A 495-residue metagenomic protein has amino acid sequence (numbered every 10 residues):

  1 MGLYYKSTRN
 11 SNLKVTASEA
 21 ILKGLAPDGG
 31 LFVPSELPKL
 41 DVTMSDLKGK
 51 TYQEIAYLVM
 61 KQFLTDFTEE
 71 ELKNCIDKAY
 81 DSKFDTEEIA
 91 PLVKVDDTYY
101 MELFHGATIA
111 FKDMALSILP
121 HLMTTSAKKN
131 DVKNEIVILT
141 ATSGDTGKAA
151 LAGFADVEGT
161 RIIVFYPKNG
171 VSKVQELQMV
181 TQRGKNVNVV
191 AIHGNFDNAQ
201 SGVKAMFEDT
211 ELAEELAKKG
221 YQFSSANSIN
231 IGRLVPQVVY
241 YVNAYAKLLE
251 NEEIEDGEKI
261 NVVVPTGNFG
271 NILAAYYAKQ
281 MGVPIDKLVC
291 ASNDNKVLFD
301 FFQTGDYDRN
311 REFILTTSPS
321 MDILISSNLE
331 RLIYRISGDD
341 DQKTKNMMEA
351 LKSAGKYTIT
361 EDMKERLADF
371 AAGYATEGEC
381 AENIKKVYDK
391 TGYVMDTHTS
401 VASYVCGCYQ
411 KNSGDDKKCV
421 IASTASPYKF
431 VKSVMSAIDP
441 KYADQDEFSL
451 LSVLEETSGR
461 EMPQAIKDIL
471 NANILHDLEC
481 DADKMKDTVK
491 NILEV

Functional and structural regions predicted by a protein language model:
M1-V495: PLP-dependent amino-acid enzyme catalytic core
